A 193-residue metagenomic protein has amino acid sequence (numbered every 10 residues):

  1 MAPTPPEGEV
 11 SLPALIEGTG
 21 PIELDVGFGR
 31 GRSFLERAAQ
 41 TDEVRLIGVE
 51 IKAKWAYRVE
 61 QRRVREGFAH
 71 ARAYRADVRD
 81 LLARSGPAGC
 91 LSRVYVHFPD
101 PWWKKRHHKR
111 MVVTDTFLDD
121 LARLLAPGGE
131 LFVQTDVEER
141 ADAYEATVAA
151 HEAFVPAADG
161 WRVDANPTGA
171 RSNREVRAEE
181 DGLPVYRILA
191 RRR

Functional and structural regions predicted by a protein language model:
M1-I22, S33-E36: Conserved alpha-helix/loop element of class I SAM-dependent methyltransferases that forms part of the SAM/SAH-binding
P21-D80: SAM cofactor-binding core of SAM-dependent methyltransferases, primarily the Rossmann-like beta-alpha-beta module
R84-R93: A short acidic, Gly/Pro-enriched loop at the edge of an enzyme's catalytic core that lines a small-molecule cofactor
S92-K104: Conserved proline-anchored active-site loop of SAM-dependent methyltransferases that bridges a beta-strand
H107, T135-H151: Conserved class I S-adenosyl-L-methionine
V113-P127: A short glycine-rich, Lys/Arg-flanked "PGG" loop and its adjoining helix->strand segment in the class I
G128-T135: Conserved beta-strand signature within the Rossmann-like core of class I S-adenosyl-L-methionine
A146, A150-R193: Class I S-adenosyl-L-methionine
